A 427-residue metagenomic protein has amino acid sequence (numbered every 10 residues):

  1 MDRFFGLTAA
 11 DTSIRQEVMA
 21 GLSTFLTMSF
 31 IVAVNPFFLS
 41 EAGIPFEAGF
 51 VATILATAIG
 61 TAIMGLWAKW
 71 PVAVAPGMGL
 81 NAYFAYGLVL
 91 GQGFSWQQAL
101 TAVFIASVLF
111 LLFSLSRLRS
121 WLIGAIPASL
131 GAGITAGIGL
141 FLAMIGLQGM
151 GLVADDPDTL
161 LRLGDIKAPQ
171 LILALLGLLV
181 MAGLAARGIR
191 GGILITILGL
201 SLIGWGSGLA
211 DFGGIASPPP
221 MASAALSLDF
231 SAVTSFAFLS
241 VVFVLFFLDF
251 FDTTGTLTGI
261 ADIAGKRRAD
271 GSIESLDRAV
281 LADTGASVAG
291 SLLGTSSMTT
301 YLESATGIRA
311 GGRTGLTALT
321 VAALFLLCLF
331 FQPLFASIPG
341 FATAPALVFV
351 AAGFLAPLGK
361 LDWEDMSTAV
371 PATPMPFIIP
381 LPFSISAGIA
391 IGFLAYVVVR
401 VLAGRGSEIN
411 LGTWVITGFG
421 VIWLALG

Functional and structural regions predicted by a protein language model:
M1-A48, L161-G164, L194-D277, G420-I422: Helix-loop-helix hairpins and the membrane-proximal interhelical loops of multi-pass alpha-helical transport proteins
M1-N35, A56, G77-Y86, L90-T135 (+1 more regions): Helix-loop-helix junctions within the multi-pass membrane cores of secondary transporters/permeases
V18, F38, L122, G191 (+3 more regions): Residue-level signature of catalytic and energy-coupling elements of molecular machines, predominantly ATP/GTP-dependent
F37-G49, G87-Q98, F238-L239, P339 (+1 more regions): Helix-coil boundary and interhelical linker segments in multi-pass alpha-helical membrane proteins
G43-A62: Loop-to-helix transition at the N-terminal end of transmembrane alpha-helices
T57-M78, L109: Juxtamembrane transmembrane-helix boundary signature
Q92-G206, A210, L319-G427: Membrane-embedded alpha-helical modules
